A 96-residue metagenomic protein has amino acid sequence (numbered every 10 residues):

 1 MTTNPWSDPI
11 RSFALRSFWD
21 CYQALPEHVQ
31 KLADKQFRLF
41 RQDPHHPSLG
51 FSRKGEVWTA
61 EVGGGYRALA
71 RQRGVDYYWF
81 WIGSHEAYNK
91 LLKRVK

Functional and structural regions predicted by a protein language model:
M1-F13, V62-K96: Enriched for short, Lys/Arg-rich terminal
M1-K35: Arg/Lys-rich, positively charged N-terminal/basic patches that mediate binding to nucleic acids
F18, V29, Q36, V62 (+1 more regions): Amphipathic alpha-helical interface surfaces
W19, F37, W58, W79-W81: Tryptophan-centered motif/residue detector
L25, Q36-F40, V95: Alpha-helix boundary/capping residues
K35-V62: A short, surface-exposed loop/turn module that caps and links secondary-structure elements
